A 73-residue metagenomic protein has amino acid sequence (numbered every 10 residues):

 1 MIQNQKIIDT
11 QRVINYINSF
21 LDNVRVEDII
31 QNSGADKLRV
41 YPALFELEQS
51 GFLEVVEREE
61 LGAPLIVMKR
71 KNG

Functional and structural regions predicted by a protein language model:
M1, N32-S33, F52: Long, compositionally biased intrinsically disordered regions
I2-T10, N23-R25, E57-G73: Short, cationic-aromatic polyanion-contact patches
R12-F20: Short amphipathic alpha-helical elements of helix-turn-helix/winged-helix folds
F20-S33: Short acidic, hydrophobic short linear motifs in intrinsically disordered regions
I29, P42, E59-E60: Proline- and acidic/polar-enriched loop/turn elements at helix boundaries
A35-E46: Short amphipathic alpha-helical interaction segments
E48-R58: A short, conserved structural fragment
